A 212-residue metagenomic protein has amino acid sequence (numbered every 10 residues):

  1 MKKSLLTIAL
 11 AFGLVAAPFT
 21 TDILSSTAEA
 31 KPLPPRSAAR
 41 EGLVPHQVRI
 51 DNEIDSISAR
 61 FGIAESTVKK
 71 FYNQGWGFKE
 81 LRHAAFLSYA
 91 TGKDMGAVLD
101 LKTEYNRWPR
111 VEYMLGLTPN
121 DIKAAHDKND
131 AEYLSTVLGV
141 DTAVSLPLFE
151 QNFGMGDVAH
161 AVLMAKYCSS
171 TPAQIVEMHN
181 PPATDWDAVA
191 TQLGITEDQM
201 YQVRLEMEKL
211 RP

Functional and structural regions predicted by a protein language model:
M1-K2, A30: Generic cytosolic/nucleocytoplasmic N-terminal low-complexity/intrinsically disordered segments
K2-D22: Sec-dependent N-terminal signal peptides of Gram-positive bacterial secreted proteins and lipoproteins
I23-P212: General marker for long, soluble alpha-helical cores
